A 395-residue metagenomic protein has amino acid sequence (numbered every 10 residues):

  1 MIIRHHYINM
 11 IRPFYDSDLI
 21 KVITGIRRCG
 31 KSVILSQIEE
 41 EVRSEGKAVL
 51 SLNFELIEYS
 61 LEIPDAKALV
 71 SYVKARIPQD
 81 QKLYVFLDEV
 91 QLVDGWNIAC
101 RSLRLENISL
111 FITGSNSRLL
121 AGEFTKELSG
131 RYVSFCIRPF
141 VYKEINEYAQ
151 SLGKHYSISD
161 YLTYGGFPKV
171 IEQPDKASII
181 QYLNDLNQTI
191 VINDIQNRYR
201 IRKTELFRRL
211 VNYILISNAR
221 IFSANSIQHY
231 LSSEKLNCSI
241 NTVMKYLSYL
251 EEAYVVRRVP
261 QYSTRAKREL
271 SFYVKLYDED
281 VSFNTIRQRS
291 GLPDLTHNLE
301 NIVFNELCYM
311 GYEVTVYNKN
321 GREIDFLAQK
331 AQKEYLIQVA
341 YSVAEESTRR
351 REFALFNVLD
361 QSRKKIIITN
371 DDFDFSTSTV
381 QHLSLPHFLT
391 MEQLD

Functional and structural regions predicted by a protein language model:
I2-D16: Pre-Walker A adenine-sensing motif
I23: Hydrophobic anchor at the beta1->P-loop junction of P-loop NTPases
K31: Conserved lysine of the Walker
I34, I38: Hydrophobic positions on the alpha1 helix immediately C-terminal to the Walker A/P-loop
L50, K176-K333: Accessory nucleic acid-recognition modules appended to NTPase machines
L52-D80: Short glycine-rich substrate-engagement loop in P-loop NTPases that contacts/grips substrate
N116-S117, G122-I221, N225, Y254: Interdomain motor-coupling "hinge/lid" segment immediately C-terminal to the ATP-binding subdomain of NTP-driven enzymes
D372-D395: Domain-level recognition of nuclease-like catalytic cores that cleave nucleotide substrates
